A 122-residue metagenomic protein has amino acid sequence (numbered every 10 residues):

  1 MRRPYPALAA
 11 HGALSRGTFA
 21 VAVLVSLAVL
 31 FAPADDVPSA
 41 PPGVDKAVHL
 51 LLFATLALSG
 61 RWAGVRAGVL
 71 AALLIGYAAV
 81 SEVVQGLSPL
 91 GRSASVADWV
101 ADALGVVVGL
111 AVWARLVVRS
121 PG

Functional and structural regions predicted by a protein language model:
M1-W99, A103, V107-G122: Bulky hydrophobic segments
